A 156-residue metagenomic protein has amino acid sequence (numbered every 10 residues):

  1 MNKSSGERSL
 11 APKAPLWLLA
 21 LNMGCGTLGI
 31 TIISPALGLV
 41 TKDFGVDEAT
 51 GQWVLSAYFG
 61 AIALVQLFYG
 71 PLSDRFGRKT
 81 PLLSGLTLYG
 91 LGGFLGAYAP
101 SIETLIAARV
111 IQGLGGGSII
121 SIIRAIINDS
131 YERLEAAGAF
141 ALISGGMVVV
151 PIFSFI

Functional and structural regions predicted by a protein language model:
A14-E48, Y69: Extracytoplasmic
N22-M23, T27, G93, S101-L105 (+1 more regions): Helical-face signature of the major facilitator-like transporter fold
M23, L55, F59, F140-V148 (+1 more regions): Small-residue-rich transmembrane alpha-helices and their cytosolic helix-loop interfaces in multi-pass secondary
T31, F59-L67, G117, P151-I152: Residue-level signature of mid-helix packing/kink "hotspots" within the transmembrane helices of 12-pass Major
G45, G77, Y98-T104, G115 (+1 more regions): Helix-breaking motifs and short loop linkers at transmembrane-helix boundaries and internal kinks in secondary membrane
D47-A57: Loop-to-transmembrane helix entry
L64-E103: Conserved MFS/SLC helix-loop-helix module at the cytosolic interface between two early adjacent transmembrane helices
V110-G146: Cytoplasmic helix-loop-helix junction between adjacent transmembrane helices in 12-TM secondary transporters
